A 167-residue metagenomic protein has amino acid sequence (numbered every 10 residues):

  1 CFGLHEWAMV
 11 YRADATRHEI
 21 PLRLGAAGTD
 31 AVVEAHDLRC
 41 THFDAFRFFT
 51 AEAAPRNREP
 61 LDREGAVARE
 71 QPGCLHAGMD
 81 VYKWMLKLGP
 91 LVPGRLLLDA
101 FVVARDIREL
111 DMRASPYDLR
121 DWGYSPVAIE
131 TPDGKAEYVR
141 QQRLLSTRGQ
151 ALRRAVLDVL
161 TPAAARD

Functional and structural regions predicted by a protein language model:
C1-D167: Mature, function-bearing regions of proteins
